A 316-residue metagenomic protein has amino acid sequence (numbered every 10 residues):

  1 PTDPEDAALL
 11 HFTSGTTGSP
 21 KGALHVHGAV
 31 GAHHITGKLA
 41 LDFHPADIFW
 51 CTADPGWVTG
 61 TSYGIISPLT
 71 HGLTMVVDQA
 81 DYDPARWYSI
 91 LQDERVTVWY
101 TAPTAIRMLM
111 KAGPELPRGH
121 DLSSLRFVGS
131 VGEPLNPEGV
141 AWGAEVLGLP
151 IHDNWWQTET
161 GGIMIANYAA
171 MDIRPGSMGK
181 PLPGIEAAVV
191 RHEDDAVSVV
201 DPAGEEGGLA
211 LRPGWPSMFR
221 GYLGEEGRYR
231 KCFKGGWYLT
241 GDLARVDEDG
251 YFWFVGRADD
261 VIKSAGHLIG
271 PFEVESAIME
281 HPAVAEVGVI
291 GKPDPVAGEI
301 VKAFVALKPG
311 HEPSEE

Functional and structural regions predicted by a protein language model:
P1-F12, S19, D42-I48, L125: Conserved pre-ATP/AMP-binding loop-to-beta segment of ANL
A8-A32: Conserved AMP-binding A3 loop
G31-C51, P55-V98, K111-A112, L116: Conserved AMP-binding/adenylation subdomain of ANL enzymes
A46, T70, V96-T101, M110-R174 (+1 more regions): Gly/Ser/Thr-rich phosphate-binding loop
Q92, W99, W215, R220-G221 (+1 more regions): AMP-binding/adenylate-forming catalytic core of the ANL superfamily
G132, W156, G179, D242 (+1 more regions): Active-site glycine-centered loops adjacent to acidic/histidine catalytic or metal-binding residues that shape
G148, A196, R212, P216-G241 (+3 more regions): Conserved ANL (AMP-binding/adenylate-forming) active-site segment centered on the GW(Y/F)…HTG consensus within
A188-R212, E248-D249, E312-E315: Conserved beta-loop-beta connector loops within the AMP-binding
